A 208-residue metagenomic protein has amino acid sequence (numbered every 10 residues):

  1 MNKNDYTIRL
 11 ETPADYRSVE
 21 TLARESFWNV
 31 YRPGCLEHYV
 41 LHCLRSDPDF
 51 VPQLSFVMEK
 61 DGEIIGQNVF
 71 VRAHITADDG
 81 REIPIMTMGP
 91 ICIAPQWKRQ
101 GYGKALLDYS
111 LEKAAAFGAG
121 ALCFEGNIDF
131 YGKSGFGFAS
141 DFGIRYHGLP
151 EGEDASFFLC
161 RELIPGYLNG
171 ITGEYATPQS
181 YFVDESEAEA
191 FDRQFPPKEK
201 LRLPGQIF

Functional and structural regions predicted by a protein language model:
M1-A14, T21: Conserved N-terminal entry element of GNAT/NAT acetyltransferase domains
E20, F27-V69, H74-I75: Active-site rim helix/loop that mediates acceptor-substrate recognition in acyltransferases
L54, M58, G89-C92, A119 (+1 more regions): Internal, conserved structured core segments that host functional sites
K60-G62, Q96, E162-Y167: Short loop segments at secondary-structure junctions
G80-P95: Conserved acetyl-CoA binding element of GNAT-fold acetyltransferases
M88, Q96-W97, G101-Y109, A119: Conserved acetyl-CoA pyrophosphate-binding loop and the N-cap/start of the following alpha-helix in GNAT-like
A116-G120, G126-E153: Conserved active-site alpha-helix within GNAT-family acetyltransferase domains
P165-F208: Acidic/histidine-enriched, glycine/proline-rich intrinsically disordered or flexible terminal extensions
